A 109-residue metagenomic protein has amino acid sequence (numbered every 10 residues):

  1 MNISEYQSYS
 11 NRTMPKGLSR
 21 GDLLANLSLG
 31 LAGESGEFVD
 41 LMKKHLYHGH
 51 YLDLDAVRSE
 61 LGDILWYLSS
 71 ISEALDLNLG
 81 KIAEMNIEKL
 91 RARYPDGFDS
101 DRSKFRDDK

Functional and structural regions predicted by a protein language model:
M1-K109: Flexible "arm" and connector segments at domain edges
